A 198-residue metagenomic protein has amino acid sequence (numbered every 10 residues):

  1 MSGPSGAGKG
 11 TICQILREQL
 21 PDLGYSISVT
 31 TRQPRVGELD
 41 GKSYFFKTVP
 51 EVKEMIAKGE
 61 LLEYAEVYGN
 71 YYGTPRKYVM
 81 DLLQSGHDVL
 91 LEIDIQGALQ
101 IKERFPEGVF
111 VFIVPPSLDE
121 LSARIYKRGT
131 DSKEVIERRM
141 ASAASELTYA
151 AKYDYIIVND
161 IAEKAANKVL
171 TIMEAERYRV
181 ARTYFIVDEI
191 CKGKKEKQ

Functional and structural regions predicted by a protein language model:
S2-P4: P-loop (Walker A) phosphate-binding loop of NTP-binding proteins
A7: ATP-binding Walker
G10: Walker A/P-loop
C13-Q14: The feature captures the helix immediately C-terminal to the Walker
E18-S26: Post-Walker A helix-loop "phosphate-sensing" segment adjacent to the P-loop in P-loop NTPases
T30-V89, Q96-L99: ATP-dependent small-molecule kinase phosphotransfer cores that center on conserved nucleotide phosphate-binding segments
V89-D94, E103-K127, V158-N159: Conserved phosphate-donor/acceptor-positioning beta-strand/loop module used by diverse small-molecule
K127-D131, S145-Q198: NTP-dependent small-molecule kinase module
